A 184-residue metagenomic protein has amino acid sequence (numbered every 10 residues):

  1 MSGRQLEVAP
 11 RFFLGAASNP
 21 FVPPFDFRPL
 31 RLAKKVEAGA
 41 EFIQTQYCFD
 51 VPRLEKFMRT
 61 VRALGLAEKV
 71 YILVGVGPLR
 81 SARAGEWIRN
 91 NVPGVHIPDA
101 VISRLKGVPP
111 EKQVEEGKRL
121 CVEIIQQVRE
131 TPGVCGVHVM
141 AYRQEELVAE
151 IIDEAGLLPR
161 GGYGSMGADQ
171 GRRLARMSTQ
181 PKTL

Functional and structural regions predicted by a protein language model:
M1-P10, A17-V22, L64-Q126, R143 (+1 more regions): Active-site pocket-lining/capping segments in soluble small-molecule metabolic enzymes
M1-Q5, F25-F27, Y47-L64, Q144-E150 (+1 more regions): Active-site-adjacent beta->alpha loops and helix N-cap segments on the catalytic face of soluble alpha/beta enzymes
V8-E41, F49: Ligand/cofactor pocket segment of small-molecule handling proteins
P10-F12, A40-E41, L66-V70, G133-C135: Short, well-ordered coil/turn segments that N-cap beta-strands
L30-A33, E37, P52-R59, Y71: Internal, well-ordered alpha-helical scaffold/interface segments that support domain packing or protein-protein contacts
K35, G39, V74, V137: Conserved, mostly hydrophobic/aromatic
V36, R129-E130: Non-catalytic positions within long, well-ordered alpha-helices that form the structural scaffold/packing of enzyme
E41-V51, G136-A141: Catalytic beta/alpha-barrel core
